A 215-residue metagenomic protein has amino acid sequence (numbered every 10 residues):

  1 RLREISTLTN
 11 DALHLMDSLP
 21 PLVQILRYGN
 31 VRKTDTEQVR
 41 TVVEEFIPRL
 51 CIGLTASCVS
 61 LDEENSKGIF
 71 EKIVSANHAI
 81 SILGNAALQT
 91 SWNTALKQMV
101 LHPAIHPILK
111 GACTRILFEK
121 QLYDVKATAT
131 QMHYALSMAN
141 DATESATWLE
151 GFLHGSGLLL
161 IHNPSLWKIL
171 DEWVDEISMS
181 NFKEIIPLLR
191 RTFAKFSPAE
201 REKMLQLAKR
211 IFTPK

Functional and structural regions predicted by a protein language model:
R1-K215: Extended repeat-based interaction scaffolds and adjacent low-complexity, acidic/S/T/P-biased segments that form broad
